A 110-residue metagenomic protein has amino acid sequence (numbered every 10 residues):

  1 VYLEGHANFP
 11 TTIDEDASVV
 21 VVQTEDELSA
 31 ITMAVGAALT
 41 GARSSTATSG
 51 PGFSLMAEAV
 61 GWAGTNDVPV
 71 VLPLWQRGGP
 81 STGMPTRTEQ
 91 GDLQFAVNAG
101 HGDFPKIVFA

Functional and structural regions predicted by a protein language model:
Y2-F95: Thiamine diphosphate
R87-A110: Conserved thiamine diphosphate
